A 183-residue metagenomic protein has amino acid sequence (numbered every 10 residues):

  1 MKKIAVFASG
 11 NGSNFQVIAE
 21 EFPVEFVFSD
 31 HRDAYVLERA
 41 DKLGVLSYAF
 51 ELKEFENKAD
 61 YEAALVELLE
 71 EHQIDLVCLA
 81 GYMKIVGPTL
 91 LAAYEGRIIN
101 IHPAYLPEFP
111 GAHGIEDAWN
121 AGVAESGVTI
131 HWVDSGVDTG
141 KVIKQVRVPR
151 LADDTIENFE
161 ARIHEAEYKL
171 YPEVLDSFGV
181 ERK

Functional and structural regions predicted by a protein language model:
K2-E38: N-terminal beta1-alpha1 ligand-phosphate binding loop
E21, M83-R182: Donor/substrate-binding cores of folate-linked one-carbon enzymes
P23-A64: Short, surface-exposed acidic-centric catalytic microdomains
E25, D75, G96: Conserved acidic residues
S29-D30, K58, H72-P88: N-terminal glycine-rich "phosphate-gripper" loop used for MgATP/nucleotide binding and carboxylate activation
S47-Y48, L76, I98, E125: Hydrophobic beta-strand scaffold residues
A63-H72: Short, well-structured alpha-helical segments in soluble
